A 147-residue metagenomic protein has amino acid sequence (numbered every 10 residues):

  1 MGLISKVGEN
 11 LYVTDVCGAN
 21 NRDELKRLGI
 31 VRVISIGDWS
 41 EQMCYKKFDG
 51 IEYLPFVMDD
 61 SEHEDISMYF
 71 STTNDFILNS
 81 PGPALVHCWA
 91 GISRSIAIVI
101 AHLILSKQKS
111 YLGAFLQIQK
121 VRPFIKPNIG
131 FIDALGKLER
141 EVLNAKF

Functional and structural regions predicted by a protein language model:
M1-V86, A90, I98, H102-K146: Cysteine-based protein phosphatase catalytic domain of the PTP/DSP
